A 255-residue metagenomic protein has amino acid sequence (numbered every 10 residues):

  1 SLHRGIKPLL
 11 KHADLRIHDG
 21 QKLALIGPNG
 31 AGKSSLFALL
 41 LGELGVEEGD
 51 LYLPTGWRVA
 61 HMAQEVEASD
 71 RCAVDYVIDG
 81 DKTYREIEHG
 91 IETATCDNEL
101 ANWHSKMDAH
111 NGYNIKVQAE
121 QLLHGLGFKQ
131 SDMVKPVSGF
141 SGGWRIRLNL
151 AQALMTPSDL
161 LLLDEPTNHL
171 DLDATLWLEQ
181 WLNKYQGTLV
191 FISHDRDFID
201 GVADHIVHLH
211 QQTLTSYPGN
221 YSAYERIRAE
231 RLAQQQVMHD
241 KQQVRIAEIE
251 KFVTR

Functional and structural regions predicted by a protein language model:
S1-K241: ABC ATP-binding cassette signature C-motif
D240-R255: Short cytosolic helices in intracellular loops of multi-pass membrane proteins
